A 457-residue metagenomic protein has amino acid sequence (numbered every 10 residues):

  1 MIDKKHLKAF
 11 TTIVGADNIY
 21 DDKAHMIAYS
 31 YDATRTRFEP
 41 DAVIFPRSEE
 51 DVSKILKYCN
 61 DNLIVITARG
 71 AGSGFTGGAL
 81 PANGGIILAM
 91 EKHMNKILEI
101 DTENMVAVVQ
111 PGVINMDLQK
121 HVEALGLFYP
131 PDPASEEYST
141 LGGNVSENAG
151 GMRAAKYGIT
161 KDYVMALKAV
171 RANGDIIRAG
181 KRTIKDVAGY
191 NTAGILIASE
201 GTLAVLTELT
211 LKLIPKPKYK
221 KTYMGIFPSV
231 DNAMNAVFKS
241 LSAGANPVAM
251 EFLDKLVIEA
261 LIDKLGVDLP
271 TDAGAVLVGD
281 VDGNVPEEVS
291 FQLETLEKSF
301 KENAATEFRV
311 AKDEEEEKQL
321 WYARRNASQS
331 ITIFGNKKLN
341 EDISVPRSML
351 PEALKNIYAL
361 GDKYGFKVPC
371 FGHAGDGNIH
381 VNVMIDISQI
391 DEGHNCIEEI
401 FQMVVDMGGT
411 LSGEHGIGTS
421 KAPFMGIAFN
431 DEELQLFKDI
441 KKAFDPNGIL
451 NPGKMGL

Functional and structural regions predicted by a protein language model:
M1-D32, N62-I64, S299-E317, D406-L411 (+1 more regions): N-terminal accessory segments
M1-K57, S73-M105, A134, V257-G266 (+2 more regions): N-terminal flexible segment immediately upstream of the FAD-binding catalytic core in FAD-dependent oxidoreductases
Y20-K23, I27-Y29, P215, M224-E399 (+2 more regions): C-terminal substrate-recognition/cap domain of FAD-linked oxidoreductases
F75-L80, I86-E91, T202-E208, D282-S299 (+1 more regions): Short, acidic (Asp/Glu-rich) active-site segment that either coordinates a divalent metal cofactor
K96-E251: FAD-binding subdomain of flavoenzyme oxidoreductases
D175, A422-L457: Activity-critical C-terminal alpha-helical subdomain
